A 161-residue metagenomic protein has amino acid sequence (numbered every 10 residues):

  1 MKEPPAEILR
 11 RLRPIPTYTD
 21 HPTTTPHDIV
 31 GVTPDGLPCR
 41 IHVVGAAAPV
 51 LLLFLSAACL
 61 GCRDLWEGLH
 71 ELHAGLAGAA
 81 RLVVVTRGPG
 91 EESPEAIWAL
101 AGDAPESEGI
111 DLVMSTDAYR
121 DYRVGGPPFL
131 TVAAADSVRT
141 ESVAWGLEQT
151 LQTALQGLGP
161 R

Functional and structural regions predicted by a protein language model:
M1-V32: N-terminal targeting signals for export/organelle localization
P26-H27, E67, E71, P128: Proline-centered helix-kink/hinge sites
G36, C59, D136-S137: PAS/PAS-like sensory domain loop/N-cap motif
I41-L69: Short active-site neighborhood of thiol/selenol oxidoreductases, capturing the structured segment around
V43, L53-A57, G75-A80, D103-S107 (+1 more regions): Soluble, non-transmembrane catalytic domains of enzymes that act on hydrophobic metabolites at membranes
R63-D103: Structural microenvironment flanking redox-active thiols in thiol-disulfide oxidoreductases
W98-T131: Short, internal strand/loop/helix patches that form the active-site neighborhood or redox-interaction surface
T131-R161: Non-catalytic, surface beta->alpha helical segment in thiol-disulfide oxidoreductase systems
